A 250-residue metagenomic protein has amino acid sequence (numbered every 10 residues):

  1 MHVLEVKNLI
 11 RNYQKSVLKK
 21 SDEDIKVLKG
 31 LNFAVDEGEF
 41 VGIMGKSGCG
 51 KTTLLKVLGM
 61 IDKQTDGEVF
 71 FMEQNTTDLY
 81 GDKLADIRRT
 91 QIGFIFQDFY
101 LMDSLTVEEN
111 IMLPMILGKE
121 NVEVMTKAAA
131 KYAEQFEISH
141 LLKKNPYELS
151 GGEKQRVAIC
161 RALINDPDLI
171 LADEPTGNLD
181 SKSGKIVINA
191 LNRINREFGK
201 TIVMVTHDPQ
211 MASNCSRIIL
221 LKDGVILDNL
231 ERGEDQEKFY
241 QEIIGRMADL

Functional and structural regions predicted by a protein language model:
M44-K46: The feature captures the beta-strand-to-loop junction immediately N-terminal to the Walker
G59: Helix-to-loop junction immediately C-terminal to a conserved catalytic motif
G67-N75: Conserved ABC transporter NBD signature motif
L105-L113: Short coil-to-helix segment of the ABC ATPase nucleotide-binding domain corresponding to the Q-loop/switch region
N145-L149, E153: Conserved ABC ATPase signature
I164-D168: A short, proline-enriched helix->beta-strand linker immediately N-terminal to the Walker B motif in ABC-type P-loop
I170-D173: Catalytic Walker B motif of ABC-type/P-loop ATPase nucleotide-binding domains
